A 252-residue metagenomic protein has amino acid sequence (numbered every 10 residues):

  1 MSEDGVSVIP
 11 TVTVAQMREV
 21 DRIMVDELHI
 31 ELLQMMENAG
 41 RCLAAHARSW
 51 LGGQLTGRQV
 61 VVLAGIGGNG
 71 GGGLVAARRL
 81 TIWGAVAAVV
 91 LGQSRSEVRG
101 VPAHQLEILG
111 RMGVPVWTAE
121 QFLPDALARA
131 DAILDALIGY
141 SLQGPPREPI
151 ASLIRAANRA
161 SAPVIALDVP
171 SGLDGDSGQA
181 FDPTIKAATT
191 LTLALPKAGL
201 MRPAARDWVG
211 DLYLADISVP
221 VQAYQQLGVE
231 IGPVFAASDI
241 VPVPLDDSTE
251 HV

Functional and structural regions predicted by a protein language model:
M1-T11, N38, I66-G72, V114-F122 (+1 more regions): Phosphate-binding glycine-rich loops and adjacent basic patches that engage nucleotide phosphates, nucleic-acid
M1-V61, H251-V252: An N-terminal, well-structured beta->alpha segment
S2-V12, A130-V252: YjeF_N-associated NAD(P)HX repair module
T11-R18, D26-L33, E37-R41, G70 (+7 more regions): Electropositive phosphate-/nucleotide-binding environments in soluble metabolic enzymes
E19, E27, C42, V116 (+4 more regions): A broad, structure-centric signal for solvent-exposed, well-ordered loop/edge residues that line or flank functional
R22-H29, R41, R48-G52, V114 (+3 more regions): Generic secondary-structure signature for well-ordered alpha-helical cores
A44-L137, Q143-L167: Nucleotide and nucleotide-moiety/phosphate-recognizing core
